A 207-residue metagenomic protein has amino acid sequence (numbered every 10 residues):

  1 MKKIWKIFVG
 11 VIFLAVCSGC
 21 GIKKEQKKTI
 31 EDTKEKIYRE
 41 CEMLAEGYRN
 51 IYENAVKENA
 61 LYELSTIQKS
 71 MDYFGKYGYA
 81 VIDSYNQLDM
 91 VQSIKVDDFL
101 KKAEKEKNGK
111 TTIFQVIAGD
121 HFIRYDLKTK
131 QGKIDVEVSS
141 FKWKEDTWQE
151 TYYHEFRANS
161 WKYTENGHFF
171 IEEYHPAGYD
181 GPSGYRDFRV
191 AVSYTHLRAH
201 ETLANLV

Functional and structural regions predicted by a protein language model:
K3-G10: Sec-dependent signal peptide recognition, specifically the positively charged N-region followed immediately by
S18-G19: C-terminal motif of bacterial Sec signal peptides marking the signal peptidase cleavage site
I22-E31: Bacterial Sec signal peptide processing site at the extreme N-terminus
T33-V96: N-terminal low-complexity, intrinsically disordered segments
G75-T164: Mature extracytoplasmic domains of secretory-pathway proteins
T195-T202: Conserved small/polar residues in nucleotide/adenosyl-binding loops
